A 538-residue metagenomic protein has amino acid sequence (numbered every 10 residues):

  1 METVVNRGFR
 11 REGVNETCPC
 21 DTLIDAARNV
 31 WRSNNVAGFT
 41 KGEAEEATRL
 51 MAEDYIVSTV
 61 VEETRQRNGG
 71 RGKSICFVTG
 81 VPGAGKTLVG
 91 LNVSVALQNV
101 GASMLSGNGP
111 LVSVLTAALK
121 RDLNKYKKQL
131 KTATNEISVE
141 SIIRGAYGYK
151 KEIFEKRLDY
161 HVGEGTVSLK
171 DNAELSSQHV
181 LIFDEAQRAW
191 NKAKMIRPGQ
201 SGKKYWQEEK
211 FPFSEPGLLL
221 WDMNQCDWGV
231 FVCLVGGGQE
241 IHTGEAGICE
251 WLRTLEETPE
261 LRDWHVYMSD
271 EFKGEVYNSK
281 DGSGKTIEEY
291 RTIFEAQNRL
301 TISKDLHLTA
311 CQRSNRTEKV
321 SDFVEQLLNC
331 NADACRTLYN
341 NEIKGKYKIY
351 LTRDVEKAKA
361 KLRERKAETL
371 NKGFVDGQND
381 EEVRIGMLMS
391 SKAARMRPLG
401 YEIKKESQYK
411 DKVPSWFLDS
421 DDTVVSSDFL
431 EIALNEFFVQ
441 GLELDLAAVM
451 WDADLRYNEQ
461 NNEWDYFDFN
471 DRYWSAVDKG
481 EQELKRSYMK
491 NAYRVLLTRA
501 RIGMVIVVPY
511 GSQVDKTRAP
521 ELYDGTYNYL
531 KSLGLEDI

Functional and structural regions predicted by a protein language model:
M1-P19: Accessory nucleic-acid engagement/destabilization modules that flank
F39-S74: N-terminal pre-P-loop "Q-motif" helix
V78: Hydrophobic anchor at the beta1->P-loop junction of P-loop NTPases
K86: Conserved lysine of the Walker
G90, H242-E245, G274-A453, Y457-E459: Conserved helicase/translocase motor-coupling segment
A133-M223, E431-N435: Conserved RecA-like ASCE ATPase "motif II neighborhood" in helicase/translocase motors
I182-Y290, E459: Signature of the SF2 helicase/ATPase Hel1-core->accessory helical subdomain module
D227-V230, I432-I538: C-terminal accessory regions
